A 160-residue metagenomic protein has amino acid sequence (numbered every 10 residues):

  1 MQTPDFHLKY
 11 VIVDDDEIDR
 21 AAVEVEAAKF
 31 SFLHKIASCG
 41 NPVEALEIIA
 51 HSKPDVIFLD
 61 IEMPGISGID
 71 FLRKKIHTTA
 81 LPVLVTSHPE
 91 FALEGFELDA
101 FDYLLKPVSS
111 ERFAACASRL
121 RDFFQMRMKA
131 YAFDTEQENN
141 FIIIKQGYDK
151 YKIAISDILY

Functional and structural regions predicted by a protein language model:
M1-L8, T135-E138: Extreme N-terminus of proteins, especially the signal/transit-peptide cleavage junction and the first residues
F6-I18, V23-A27, I57: Conserved acidic segment of CheY-like receiver
Y10, K35-I36, P82: Hydrophobic/aromatic residues located in beta-strands of well-ordered beta-sheets within soluble catalytic
E24, V43-E44, G68-F71, K145-Q146 (+1 more regions): A generic local structural motif
F30, V43-A132: CheY-like receiver
F32-K35, D157: Glycine-centered tight turns that cap/initiate beta-strands
I36-V43: Conserved Asp/Asn-Gly motif in the active-site loop of CheY-like receiver
S118-Y160: Conserved binding/recognition cores within well-folded domains
